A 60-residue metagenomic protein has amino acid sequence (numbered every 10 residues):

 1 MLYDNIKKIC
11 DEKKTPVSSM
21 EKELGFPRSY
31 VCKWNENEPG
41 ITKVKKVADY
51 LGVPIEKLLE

Functional and structural regions predicted by a protein language model:
M1-V17: A short, Lys/Arg-rich alpha-helix, primarily the initiator
C10, E21, A48: The alpha-helix within a helix-turn-helix
C10, N35, L51, L59: DNA major-groove recognition helix of helix-turn-helix
S18, S29, E56: Key DNA-contact positions within bacterial/archaeal DNA-binding proteins
G25-P39: Recognition helix of helix-turn-helix/homeodomain-like DNA-binding domains that insert into the DNA major groove
T42-K57: DNA major-groove recognition helix of helix-turn-helix/homeodomain DNA-binding modules
